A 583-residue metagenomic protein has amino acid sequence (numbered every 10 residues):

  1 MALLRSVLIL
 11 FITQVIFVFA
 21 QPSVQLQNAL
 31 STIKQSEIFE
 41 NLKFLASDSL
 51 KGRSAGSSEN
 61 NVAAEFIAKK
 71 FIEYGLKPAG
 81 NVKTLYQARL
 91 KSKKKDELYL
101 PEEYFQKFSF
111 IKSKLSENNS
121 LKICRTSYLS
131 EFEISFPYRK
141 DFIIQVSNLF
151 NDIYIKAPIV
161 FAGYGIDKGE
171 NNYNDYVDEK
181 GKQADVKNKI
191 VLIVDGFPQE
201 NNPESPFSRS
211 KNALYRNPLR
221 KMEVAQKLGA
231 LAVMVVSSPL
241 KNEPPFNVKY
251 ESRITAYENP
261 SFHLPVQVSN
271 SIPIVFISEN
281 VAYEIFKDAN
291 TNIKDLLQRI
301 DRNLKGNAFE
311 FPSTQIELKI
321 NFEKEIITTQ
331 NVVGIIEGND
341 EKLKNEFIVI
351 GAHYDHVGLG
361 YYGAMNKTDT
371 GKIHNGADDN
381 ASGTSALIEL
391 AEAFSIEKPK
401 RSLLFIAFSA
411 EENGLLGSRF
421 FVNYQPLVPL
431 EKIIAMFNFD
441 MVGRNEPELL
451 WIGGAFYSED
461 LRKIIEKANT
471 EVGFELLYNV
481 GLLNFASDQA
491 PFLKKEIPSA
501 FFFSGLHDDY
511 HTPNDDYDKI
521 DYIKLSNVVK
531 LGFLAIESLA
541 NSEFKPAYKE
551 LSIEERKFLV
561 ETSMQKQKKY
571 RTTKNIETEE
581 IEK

Functional and structural regions predicted by a protein language model:
P22-L26, S113, S127-Y128, P137 (+6 more regions): Soluble metallo-hydrolase cores and metallopeptidase-like ectodomains found primarily in the secretory/periplasmic
P22-Q27, T32-S58, Y74, P78-G80 (+9 more regions): N-terminal capping segment at the start of a domain
V24-T32, S49-S58, S109, V146-F150 (+8 more regions): Second-shell loop/turn segments in exported
T32-L50, S54-A79, C124-Y128, K182-D185 (+3 more regions): Catalytic-core environment of secreted peptidases
K51-P203, P312, T329: Noncatalytic luminal/extracellular "stalk/propeptide" segments of secretory-pathway proteins
L129-S130, S135-R139, F150-D152, H263-L264 (+4 more regions): Metal-dependent peptidase/peptidase-like ectodomains
F136-P265, S271, E337, K372-H374: Extracellular/luminal Protease-associated
S385, E392-I396, D508-Q565, R571-T572 (+1 more regions): His/Asp/Glu-rich mid-to-C-terminal helical/loop segments that flank catalytic regions of hydrolases
